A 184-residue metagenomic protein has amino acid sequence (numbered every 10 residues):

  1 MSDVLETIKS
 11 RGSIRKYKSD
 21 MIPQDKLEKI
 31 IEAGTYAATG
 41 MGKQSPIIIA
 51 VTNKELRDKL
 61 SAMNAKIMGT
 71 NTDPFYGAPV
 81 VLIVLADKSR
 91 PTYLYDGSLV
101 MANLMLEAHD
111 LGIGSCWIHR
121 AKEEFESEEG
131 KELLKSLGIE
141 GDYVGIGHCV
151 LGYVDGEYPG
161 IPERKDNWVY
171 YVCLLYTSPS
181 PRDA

Functional and structural regions predicted by a protein language model:
M1-V80, V172, S178: N-terminal amphipathic, basic helical "cap/leader" segment at the start of enzyme domains
G34, S89-L133: Small-aliphatic-rich amphipathic alpha-helix that forms the alpha element of a beta-alpha
G40-K43, P74-Y76, L137-Y143, I161-P162: Solvent-exposed alpha-helices and their adjacent loops that cap or buttress functional pockets in soluble metabolic
I47, P79-I83, G114-C116, G147: Structural motif
N53-D58, K88-R90, D155: Short, charged/polar surface micro-motifs in flexible loops or helix N-caps
N71-G97: Helix-adjacent hinge/juxtasegments
L134-Y158: A glycine-rich helix N-cap at a beta->alpha junction
Y176-A184: Single conserved hydrophobic/aromatic residue that forms the stacking wall/gate of nucleotide- or nucleobase-binding
